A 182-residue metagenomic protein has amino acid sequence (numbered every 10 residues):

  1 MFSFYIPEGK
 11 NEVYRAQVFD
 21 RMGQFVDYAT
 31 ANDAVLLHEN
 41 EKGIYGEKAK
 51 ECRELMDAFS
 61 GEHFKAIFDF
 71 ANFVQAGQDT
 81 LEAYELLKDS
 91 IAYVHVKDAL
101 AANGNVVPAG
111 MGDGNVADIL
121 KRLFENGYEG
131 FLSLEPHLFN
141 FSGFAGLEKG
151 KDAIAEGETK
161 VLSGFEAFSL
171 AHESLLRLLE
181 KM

Functional and structural regions predicted by a protein language model:
M1-Q24, A31-V35, N72, E129 (+2 more regions): Structural motif corresponding to the early beta-alpha repeats
M1-Y5, E41, H95: Short, conserved structural micro-motifs that define repeat-unit consensus positions and nucleotide-binding loops
P7-V13, H38-E41, G104-V107: Surface-exposed cleft-lining segments at the edges of enzyme active sites
N11, I44-Y45, A76: Alpha-helix N-cap/loop-to-helix initiation residues
V13, Q17, E39-N40, E47 (+2 more regions): A structural signal for alpha-helical segments
G23, A49-F68, V74-M182: Histidine-acidic metal/acid-base catalytic patches
A29-T30, F59: Residue-level detector of transmembrane insertion/anchoring sites
A34-E47, F68: Aromatic-lined carbohydrate-recognition surfaces of secreted/lumenal glycan-active proteins
